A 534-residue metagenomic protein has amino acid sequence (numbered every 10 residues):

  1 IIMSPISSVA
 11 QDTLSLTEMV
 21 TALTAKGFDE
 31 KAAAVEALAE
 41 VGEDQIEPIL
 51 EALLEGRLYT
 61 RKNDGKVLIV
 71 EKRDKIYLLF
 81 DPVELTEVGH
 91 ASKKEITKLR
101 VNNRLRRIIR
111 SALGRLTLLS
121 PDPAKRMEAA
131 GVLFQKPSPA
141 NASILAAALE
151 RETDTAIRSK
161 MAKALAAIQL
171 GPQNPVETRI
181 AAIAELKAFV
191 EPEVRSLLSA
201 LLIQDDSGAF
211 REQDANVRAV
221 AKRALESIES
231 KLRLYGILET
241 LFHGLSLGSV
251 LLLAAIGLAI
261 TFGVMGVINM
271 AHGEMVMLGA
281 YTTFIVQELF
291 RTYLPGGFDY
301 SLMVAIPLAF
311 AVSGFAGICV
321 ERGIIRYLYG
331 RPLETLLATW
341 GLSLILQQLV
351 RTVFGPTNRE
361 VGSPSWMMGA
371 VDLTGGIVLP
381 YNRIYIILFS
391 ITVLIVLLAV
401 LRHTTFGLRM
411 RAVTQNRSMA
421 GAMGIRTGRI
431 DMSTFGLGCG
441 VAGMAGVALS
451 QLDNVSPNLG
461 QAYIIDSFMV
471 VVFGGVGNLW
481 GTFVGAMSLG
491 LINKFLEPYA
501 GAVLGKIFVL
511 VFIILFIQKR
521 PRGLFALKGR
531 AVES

Functional and structural regions predicted by a protein language model:
A10-L238: Extended repeat-based scaffolds of very large eukaryotic assembly and lipid-transport proteins
L241-V286, C319, G323-E334, F473-V476: Single transmembrane alpha-helix segments in multi-pass membrane proteins
E274-L278, L328-R351, S390, L459-V472 (+2 more regions): Pore- or pathway-lining transmembrane helices of multi-pass membrane proteins that form conduits for solutes/ions
G296-L342, L349, V484-L489, R520: Alpha-helical transmembrane segments within multi-pass membrane transporters and channels
L302-M303, P307, M432-V447, Q451-I513: Transmembrane alpha-helical segments in multi-pass inner-membrane proteins
T335-H403, I430-S433, A500, R530-S534: Transmembrane helix-bundle core of multi-pass membrane transporters and related energy-transducing complexes
A338, T357-N358, S365, Q415-S418 (+3 more regions): Cytosolic-side transmembrane-helix boundaries in multi-pass membrane proteins
V378-V455, V484: Helix-loop-helix "hairpin" substructures at the membrane interface of multi-pass membrane proteins
